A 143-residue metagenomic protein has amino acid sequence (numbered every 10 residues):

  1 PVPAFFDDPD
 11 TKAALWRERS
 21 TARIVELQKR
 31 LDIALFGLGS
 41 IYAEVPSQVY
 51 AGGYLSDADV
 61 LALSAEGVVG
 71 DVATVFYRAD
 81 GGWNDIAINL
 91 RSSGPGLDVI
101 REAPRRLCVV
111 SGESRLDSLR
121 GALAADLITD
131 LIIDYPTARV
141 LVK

Functional and structural regions predicted by a protein language model:
P1-K143: Conserved phosphate- and dinucleotide-binding cores of soluble alpha/beta proteins, encompassing both enzyme active
